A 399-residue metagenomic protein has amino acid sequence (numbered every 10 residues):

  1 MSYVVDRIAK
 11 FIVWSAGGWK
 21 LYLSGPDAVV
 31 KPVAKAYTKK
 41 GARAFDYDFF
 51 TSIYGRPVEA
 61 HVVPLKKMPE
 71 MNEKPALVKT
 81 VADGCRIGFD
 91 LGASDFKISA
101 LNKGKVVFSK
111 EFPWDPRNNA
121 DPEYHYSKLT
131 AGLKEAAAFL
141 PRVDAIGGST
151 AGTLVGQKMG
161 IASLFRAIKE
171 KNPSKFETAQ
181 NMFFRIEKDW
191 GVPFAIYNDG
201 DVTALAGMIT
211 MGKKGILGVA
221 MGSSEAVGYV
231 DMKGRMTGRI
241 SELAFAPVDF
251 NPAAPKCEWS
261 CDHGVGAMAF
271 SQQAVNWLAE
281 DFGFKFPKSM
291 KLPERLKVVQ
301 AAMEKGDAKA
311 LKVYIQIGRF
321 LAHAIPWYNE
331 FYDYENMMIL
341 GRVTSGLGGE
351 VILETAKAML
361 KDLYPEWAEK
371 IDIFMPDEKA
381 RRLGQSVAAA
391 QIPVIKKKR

Functional and structural regions predicted by a protein language model:
M1-V5, I12-A16, D27, P32-V63 (+5 more regions): Glycine-rich phosphate-binding loop and adjoining helix at the ATP-binding site of ATP-dependent phosphoryl-transfer
S2-V13, Q316-E330: A short, acidic, amphipathic alpha-helical segment used as a generic capping/interface helix at domain edges
R7, E123-F139, F320, A324: Short, well-ordered amphipathic alpha-helical segments that serve as non-catalytic structural scaffolds within diverse
S15-D27, R142-A151, Y332-V343: Short glycine-rich phosphate-binding loop at a beta-alpha junction
E73-V107, G218-K233, N276-F286: Gly/Thr-rich phosphate-binding beta-strand-loop-beta motif of the actin/hexokinase/Hsp70
S109-W114, E170-N172, L205, T210-Q273 (+2 more regions): Glycine-rich phosphate-binding loop of actin/hexokinase-like ATP-binding domains
A145, T150-Q157, H263-R319, Y334-N336 (+1 more regions): A mobile "lid/hinge" subdomain adjacent to the ATP/sugar-phosphate binding pocket shared across diverse ATP-dependent
R382-R399: Acidic, glycine/GT-rich loop-and beta-edge segments that sit at the periphery of enzyme/chaperone cores
